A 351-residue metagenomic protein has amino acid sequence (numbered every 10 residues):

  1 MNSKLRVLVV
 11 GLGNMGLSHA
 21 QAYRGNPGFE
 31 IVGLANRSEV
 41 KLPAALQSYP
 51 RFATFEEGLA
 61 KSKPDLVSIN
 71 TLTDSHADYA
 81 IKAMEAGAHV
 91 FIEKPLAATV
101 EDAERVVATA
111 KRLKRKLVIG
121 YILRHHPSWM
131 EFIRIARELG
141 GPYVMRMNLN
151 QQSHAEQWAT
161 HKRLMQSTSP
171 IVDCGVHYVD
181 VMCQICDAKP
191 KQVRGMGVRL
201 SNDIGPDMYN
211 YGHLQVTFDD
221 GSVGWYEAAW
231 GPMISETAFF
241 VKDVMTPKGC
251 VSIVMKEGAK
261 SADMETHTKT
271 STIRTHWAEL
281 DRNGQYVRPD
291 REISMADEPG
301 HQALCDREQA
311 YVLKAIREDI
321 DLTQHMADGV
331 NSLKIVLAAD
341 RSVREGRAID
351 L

Functional and structural regions predicted by a protein language model:
M1-L46: N-terminal Rossmann-like dinucleotide-binding module
H19, P50-T109, L304: Beta-loop-alpha module in the N-terminal Rossmann-like domain of NAD(P)-dependent dehydrogenases, especially those
I92, L117-I119, Y226, I253: Hydrophobic residues in well-ordered beta-strands that form the structural core
R105-I122, G140-M147: Rossmann-fold dehydrogenase core element
R115, P142-Y143, R341-L351: C-terminal capping/lid region of NAD(P)-dependent oxidoreductase domains
I122, F218, V241-A327, L351: C-terminal glycine/acidic-rich active-site capping loop/insertion
L123-P206, G212-L214, G346: Predominantly a Rossmann-like dinucleotide-binding segment in NAD(P)-dependent oxidoreductases
V179-E265, D306-E318: Contiguous beta-strand/loop segments that form the cofactor/metal-binding neighborhood of enzyme cores
